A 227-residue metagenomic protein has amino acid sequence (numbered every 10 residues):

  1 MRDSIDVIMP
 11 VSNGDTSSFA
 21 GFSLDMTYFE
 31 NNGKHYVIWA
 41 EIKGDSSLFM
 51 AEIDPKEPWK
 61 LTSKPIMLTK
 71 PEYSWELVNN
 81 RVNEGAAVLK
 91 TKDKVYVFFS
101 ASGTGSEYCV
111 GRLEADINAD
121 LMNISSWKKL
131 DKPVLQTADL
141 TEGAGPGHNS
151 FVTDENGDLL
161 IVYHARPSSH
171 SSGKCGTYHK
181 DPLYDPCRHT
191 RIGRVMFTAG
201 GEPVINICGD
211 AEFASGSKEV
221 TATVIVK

Functional and structural regions predicted by a protein language model:
M1-K227: Carbohydrate-active catalytic/glycan-binding domains of CAZyme proteins, especially the secreted or lumenal ectodomains
